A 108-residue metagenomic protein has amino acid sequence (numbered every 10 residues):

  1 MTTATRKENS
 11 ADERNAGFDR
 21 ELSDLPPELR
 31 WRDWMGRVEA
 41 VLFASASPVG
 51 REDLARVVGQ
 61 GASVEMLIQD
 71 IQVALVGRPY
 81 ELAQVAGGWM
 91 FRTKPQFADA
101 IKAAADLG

Functional and structural regions predicted by a protein language model:
M1-L25, L29: Phosphate-centric recognition/catalysis
W31-V38: Short, leucine-enriched amphipathic alpha-helices that occur as contiguous helical runs
V41-G50, A62: Short capping segments at the starts of secondary-structure elements
R51-V57: A short acidic, leucine-rich amphipathic alpha-helix
G61-I71: Short amphipathic alpha-helical interaction segments
Q72-A83: A short, conserved structural fragment
L82, G87-R92: Minor-groove-contacting beta-hairpin "wing" of winged helix-turn-helix DNA-binding domains
F97-G108: Short, amphipathic alpha-helical interaction segments positioned at domain boundaries
